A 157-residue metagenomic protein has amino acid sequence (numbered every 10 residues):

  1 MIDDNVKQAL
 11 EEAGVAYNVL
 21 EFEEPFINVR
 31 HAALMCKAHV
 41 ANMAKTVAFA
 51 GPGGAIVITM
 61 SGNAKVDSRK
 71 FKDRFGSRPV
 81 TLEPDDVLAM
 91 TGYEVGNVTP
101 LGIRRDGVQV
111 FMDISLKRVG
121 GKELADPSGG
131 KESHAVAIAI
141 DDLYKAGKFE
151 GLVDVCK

Functional and structural regions predicted by a protein language model:
M1-K157: Extended, low-hydrophobicity, polar/charged segments
